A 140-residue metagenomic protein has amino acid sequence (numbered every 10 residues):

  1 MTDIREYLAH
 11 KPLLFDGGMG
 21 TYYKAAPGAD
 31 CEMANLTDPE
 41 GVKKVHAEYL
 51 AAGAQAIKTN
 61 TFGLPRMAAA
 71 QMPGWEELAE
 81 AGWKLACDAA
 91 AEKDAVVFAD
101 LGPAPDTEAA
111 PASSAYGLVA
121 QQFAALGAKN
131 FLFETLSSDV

Functional and structural regions predicted by a protein language model:
M1-V140: Domain-level signal for soluble alpha/beta catalytic cores
